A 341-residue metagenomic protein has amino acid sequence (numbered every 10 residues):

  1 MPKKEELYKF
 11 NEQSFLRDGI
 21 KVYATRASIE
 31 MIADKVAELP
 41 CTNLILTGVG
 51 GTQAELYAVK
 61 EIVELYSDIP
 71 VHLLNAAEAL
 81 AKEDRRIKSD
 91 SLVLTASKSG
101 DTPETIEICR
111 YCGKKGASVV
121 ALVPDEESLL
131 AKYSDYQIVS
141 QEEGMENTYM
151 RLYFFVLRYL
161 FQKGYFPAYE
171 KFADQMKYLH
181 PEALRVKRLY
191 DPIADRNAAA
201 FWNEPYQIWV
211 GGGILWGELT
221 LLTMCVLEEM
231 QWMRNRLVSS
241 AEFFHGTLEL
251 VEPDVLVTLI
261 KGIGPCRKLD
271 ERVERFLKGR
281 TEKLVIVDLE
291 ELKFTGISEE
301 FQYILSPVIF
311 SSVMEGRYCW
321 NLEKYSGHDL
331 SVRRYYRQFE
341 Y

Functional and structural regions predicted by a protein language model:
P2-N43, I138, G144, R158-S240 (+3 more regions): Active-site phosphate/pyrophosphate-binding segments
K4-F15, V273-Y341: Phosphate-moiety recognition in structured ligand-binding domains
A27, M31, G50, A54 (+12 more regions): Conserved active-site and cofactor/substrate-binding residues in soluble primary-metabolism enzymes
A37-L179, I260-V287: Glycine-rich phosphate-binding loops that contact phosphosugars or nucleotide phosphates
L74-N75, R234-E242, L284-L292: A generic structural motif
I87-D90, L152-R158, V251-P253, S298-S306: Short, surface-exposed amphipathic charged segments that create phosphate/polyanion-binding patches used for binding
E126-Q137, T247-E249, K293-I304: Glycine-rich, charge-decorated loop segments at or immediately adjacent to ligand/cofactor-binding or catalytic sites
